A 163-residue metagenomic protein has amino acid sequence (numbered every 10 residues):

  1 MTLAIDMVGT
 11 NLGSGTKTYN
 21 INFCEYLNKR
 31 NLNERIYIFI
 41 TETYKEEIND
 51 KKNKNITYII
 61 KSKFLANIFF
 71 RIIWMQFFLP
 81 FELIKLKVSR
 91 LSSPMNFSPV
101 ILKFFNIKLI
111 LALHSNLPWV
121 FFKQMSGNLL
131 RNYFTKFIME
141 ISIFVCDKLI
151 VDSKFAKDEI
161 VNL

Functional and structural regions predicted by a protein language model:
M1-L163: Carbohydrate transferase catalytic cores enriched for Leloir-type hexosyltransferases
